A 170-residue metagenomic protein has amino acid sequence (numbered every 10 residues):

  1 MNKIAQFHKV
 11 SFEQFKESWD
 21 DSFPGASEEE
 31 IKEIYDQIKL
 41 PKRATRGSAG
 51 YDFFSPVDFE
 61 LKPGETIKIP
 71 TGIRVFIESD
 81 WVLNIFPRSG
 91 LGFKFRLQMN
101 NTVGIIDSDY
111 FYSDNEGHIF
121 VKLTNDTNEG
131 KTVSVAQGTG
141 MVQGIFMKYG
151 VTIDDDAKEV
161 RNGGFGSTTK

Functional and structural regions predicted by a protein language model:
M1-K170: Non-catalytic terminal segments and appended small domains
